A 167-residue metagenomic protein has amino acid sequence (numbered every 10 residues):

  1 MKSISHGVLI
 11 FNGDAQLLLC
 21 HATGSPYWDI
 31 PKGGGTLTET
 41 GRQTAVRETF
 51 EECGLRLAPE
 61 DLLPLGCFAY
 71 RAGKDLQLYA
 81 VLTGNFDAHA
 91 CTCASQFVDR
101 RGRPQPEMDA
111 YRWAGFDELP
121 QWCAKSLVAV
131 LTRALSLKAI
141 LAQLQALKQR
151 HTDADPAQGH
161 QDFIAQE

Functional and structural regions predicted by a protein language model:
M1-L17, L37: Conserved N-terminal beta-strand and adjoining loop/helix that marks the start of the Nudix/MutT-like hydrolase domain
I4-H6, A15, K74-Q77, D109: Change "...and in nucleic-acid phosphodiester-cleaving endonucleases..." to "...and in nucleic-acid processing enzymes
L19-A22: Cell wall/extracellular polymer interaction/catalysis modules
G24-D29: Short glycine/proline- and charge-enriched loop/turn segments that cap or connect secondary-structure elements
I30-P64: The catalytic Nudix box helix
F68-G102, R112-D117, V130-I140: Active-site-adjacent beta-strand/loop module that shapes the phosphate/pyrophosphate-binding cleft
Q105-P106: Preference for well-ordered, secondary-structure-rich cores of eukaryotic proteins
Q121-E167: Charged phosphate-binding loop/patch that engages nucleotide di/tri-phosphates or the phosphate backbone of nucleic
